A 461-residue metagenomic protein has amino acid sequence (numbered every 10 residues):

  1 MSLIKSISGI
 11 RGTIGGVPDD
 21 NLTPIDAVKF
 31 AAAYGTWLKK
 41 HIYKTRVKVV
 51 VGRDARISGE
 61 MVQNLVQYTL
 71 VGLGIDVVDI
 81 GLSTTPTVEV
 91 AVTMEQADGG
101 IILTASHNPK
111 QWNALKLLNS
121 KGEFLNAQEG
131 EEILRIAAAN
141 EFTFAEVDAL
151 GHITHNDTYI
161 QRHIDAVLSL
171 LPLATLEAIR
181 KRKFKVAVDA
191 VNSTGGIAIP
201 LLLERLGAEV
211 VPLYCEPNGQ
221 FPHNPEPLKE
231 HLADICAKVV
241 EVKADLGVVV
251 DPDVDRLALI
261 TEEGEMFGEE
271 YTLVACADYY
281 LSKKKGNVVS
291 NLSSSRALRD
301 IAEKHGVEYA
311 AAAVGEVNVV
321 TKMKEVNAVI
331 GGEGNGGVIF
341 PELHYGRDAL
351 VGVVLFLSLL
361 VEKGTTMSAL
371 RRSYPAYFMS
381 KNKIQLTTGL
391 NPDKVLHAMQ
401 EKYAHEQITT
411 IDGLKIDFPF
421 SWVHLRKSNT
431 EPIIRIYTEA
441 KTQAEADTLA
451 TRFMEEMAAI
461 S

Functional and structural regions predicted by a protein language model:
M1-Y68, G72-L73, A149-V186: An N-terminal, well-structured beta->alpha segment
T13, N113-V242: Gly/Ser/Thr-enriched, mixed-charge loops and adjacent short helices that form phosphate/oxyanion-binding elements
T36-K39, K48-W112, L201-I260: N-terminal small/polar loop signature for handling phosphorylated ligands or for N-terminal nucleophile
V51-D54, V188-A190, T261, E342 (+1 more regions): Short glycine-centered, acidic/aromatic-flanked micro-motifs in structured strand/loop junctions that mark active-site
V77-P86, M266-E269, N291, A312-A313: Active-site nucleophile and cofactor-binding loops and adjacent substrate-binding regions of central metabolic enzymes
K110-N113, L117-N126, R135, K238-G306: Replace "Mg2+/Mn2+-dependent" with "divalent metal-dependent
A244-L246, K284-S461: Phosphate-binding and adjacent anionic-ligand microenvironments
